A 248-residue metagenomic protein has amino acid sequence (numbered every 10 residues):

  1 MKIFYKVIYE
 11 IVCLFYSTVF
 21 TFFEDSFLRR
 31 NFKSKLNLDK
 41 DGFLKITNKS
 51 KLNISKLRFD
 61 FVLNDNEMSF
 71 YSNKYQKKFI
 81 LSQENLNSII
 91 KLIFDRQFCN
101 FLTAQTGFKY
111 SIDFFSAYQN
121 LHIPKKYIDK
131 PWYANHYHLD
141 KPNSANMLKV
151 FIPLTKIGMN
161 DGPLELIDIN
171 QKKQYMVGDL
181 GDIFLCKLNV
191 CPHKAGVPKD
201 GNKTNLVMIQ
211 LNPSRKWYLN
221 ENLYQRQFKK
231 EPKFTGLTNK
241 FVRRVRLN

Functional and structural regions predicted by a protein language model:
M1-K109, R244-N248: N-terminal auxiliary "cap/dimerization" subdomain that precedes the catalytic jelly-roll/cupin core of mononuclear
K2-K6, E10, Q171-N248: Conserved double-stranded beta-helix
F23-S26, S55, D161-G162, K187 (+1 more regions): Short helix/loop capping segments that flank catalytic or ligand/cofactor-binding pockets
S50-N53, Q119-H122, P142, K156-M159 (+3 more regions): Short, solvent-exposed loop/turn segments at secondary-structure junctions
N73-I80, F114-P124: Short, glycine/charge-rich beta-strand/loop segments that flank catalytic centers and engage negatively charged groups
T106-Y118, E165: A short coil-to-beta-strand element that immediately follows conserved catalytic motifs
F115-A117, V150-I152, V207-L211: A structural signal for short, well-ordered beta-strand segments
K126-I183, K216-Q225: Catalytic core of non-heme Fe(II) oxygenases with the double-stranded beta-helix
